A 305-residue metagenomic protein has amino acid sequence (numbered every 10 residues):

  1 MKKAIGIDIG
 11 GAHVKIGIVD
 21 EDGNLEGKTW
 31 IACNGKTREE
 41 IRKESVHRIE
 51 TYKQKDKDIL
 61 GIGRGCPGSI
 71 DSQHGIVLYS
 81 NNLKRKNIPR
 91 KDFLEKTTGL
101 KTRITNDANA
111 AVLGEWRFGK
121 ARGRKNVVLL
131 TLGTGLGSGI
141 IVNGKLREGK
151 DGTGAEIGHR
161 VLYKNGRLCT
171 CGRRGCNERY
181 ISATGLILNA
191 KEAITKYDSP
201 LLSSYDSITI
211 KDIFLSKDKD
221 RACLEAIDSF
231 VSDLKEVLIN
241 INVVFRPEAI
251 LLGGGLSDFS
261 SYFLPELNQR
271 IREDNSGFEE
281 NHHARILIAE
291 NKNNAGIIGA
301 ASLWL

Functional and structural regions predicted by a protein language model:
M1-G61, D71-H74, D92-L100, R117-R124 (+2 more regions): ATP-binding/phosphotransfer module of carbohydrate and carboxylate kinases, centering on a glycine-rich
I7, N106, K150: Active-site flanking residues adjacent to catalytic metal/cofactor-binding acidic residues
D20, C66, Q73, V142-N143: A cytosolic small-molecule/anion-sensing beta-strand core signal
T29-I31, N81, K150: Short hydrophobic alpha-helix segments
A32-N34, R85-K86, T153-E156: A short acidic/small-residue loop/turn micro-motif
G75-K86: A charged helix-plus-loop insertion that forms the helical arch/lid used to bind and gate nucleic-acid substrates
T98-E115, R122, V128-L130: ATP-dependent carbohydrate kinase catalytic cores
R122-Y180: Glycine-rich phosphate-binding loop of actin/hexokinase-like ATP-binding domains
